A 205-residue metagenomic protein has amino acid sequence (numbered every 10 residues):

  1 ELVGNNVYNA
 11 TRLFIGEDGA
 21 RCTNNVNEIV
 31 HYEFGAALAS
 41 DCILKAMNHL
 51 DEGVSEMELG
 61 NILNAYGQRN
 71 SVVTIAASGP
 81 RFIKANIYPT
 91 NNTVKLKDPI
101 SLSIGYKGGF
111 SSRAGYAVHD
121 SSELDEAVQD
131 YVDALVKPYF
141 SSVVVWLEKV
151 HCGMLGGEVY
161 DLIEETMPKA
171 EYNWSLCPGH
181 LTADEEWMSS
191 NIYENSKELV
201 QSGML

Functional and structural regions predicted by a protein language model:
E1-L205: Active-site neighborhoods and metal-handling regions in enzymes and metal-associated proteins
